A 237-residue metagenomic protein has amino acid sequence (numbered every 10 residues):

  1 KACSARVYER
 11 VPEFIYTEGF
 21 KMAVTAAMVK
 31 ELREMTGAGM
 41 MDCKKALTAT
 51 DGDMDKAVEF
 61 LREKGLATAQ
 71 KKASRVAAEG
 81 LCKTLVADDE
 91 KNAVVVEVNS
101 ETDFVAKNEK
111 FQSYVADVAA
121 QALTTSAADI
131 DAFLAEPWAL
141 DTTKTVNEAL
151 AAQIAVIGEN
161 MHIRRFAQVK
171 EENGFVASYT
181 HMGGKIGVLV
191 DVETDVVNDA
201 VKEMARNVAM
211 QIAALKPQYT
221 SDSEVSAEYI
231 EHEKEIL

Functional and structural regions predicted by a protein language model:
Y8-E18, A23-L237: N-terminal assembly/interaction segments in proteins that build large macromolecular machines
